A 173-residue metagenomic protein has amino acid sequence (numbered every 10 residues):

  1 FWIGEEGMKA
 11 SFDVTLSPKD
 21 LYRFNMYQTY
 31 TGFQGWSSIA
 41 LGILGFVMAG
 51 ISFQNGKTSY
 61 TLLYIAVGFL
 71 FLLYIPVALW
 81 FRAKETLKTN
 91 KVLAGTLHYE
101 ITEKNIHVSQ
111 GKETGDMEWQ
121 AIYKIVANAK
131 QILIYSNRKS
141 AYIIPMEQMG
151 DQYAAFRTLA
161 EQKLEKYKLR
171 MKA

Functional and structural regions predicted by a protein language model:
W2-V47: N-terminal membrane-targeting/pre-transmembrane regions
S17, I106-H107, G115-I132: Phosphoinositide-dependent membrane-docking surfaces
Y30-K91: Alpha-helical transmembrane spans
I75-D116: Conserved beta-hairpin
E113-D116, Y123-I125, K139-Y142, G150: Short, surface-exposed beta-strand-loop junctions and turns on beta-sheet-rich folds
I132-A173: A membrane-cytosol interface segment of integral membrane proteins
